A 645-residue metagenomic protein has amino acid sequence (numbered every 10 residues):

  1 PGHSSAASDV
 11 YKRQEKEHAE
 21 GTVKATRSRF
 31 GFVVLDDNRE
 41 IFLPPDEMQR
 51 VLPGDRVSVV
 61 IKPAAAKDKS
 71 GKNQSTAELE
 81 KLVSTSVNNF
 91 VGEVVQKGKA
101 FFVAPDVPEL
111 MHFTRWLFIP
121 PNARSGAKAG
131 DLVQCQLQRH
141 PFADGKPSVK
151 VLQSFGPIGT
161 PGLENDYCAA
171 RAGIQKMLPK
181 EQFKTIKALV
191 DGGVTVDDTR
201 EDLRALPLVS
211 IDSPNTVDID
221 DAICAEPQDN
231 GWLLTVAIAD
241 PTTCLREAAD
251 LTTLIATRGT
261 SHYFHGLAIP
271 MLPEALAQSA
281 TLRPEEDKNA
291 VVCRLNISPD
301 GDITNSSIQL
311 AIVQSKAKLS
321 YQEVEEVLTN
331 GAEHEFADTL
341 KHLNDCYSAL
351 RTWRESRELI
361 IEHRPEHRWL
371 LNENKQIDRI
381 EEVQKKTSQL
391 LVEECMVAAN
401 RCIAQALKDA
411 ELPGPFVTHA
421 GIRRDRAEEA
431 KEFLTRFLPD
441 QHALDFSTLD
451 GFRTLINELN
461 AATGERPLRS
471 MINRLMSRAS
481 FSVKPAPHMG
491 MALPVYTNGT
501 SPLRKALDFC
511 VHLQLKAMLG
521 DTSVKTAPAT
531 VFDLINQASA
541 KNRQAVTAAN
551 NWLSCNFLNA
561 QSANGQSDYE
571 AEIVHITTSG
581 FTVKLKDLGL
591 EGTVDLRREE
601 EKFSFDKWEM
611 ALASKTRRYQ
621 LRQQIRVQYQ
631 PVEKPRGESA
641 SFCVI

Functional and structural regions predicted by a protein language model:
P1-A7, Y11: Single conserved hydrophobic/aromatic residue that forms the stacking wall/gate of nucleotide- or nucleobase-binding
R13, K24-T26, P45-R56, V60-S84 (+7 more regions): Single-stranded nucleic-acid-binding OB-fold domains
E15-S28, V83-K99, G565-T578, V627-Q628: Structural detector for short beta-strands of small beta-barrel domains
V23, D68, N73-P161, A169 (+1 more regions): Intrinsically disordered, low-complexity regulatory segments
T26-D46: Nucleic acid-processing catalytic cores of prokaryotic defense/repair systems
R29-V33, K99-V103, T578-V583, A640: Short aromatic-glycine-enriched beta-strand elements
L35-F42, E109-I119, F603-L612: Short, structured beta-strand/loop micro-motifs enriched in basic residues and often containing a Trp
Q49, P120-P121, A129, Q134 (+7 more regions): Electropositive polyanion-binding surfaces
